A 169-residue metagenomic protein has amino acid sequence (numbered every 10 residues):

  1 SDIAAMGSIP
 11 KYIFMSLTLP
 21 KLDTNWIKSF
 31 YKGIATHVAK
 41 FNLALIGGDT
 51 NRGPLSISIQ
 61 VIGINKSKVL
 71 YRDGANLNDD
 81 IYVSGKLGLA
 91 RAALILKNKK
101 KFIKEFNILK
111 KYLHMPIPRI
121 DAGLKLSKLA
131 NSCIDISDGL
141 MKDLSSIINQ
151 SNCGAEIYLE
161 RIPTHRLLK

Functional and structural regions predicted by a protein language model:
S1-M6: Active-site cofactor/substrate anionic-group-binding motifs, chiefly glycine- and Lys/Arg-rich phosphate-binding loops
G7-I9, L129: Short loop/turn motifs at secondary-structure junctions
I9-K97: Glycine-rich anion-binding loops of enzyme active sites
P20-A44, N51-L55, I62, K128-L129 (+1 more regions): Glycine-/charge-enriched secondary-structure boundary and capping motifs
I59-Y71, N107-K125: Active-site glycine-rich loop that binds ribose-phosphate moieties when present
I81-G85, M115-L140, L144: Internal active-site segments that recognize and position negatively charged phosphoryl groups and nucleotide moieties
L89-L109, S127: Short, compositionally biased
F102-I108, R119-L124, S132-I134, C153-I157: Short, structured loop/turn "capping" segments at alpha-beta junctions
